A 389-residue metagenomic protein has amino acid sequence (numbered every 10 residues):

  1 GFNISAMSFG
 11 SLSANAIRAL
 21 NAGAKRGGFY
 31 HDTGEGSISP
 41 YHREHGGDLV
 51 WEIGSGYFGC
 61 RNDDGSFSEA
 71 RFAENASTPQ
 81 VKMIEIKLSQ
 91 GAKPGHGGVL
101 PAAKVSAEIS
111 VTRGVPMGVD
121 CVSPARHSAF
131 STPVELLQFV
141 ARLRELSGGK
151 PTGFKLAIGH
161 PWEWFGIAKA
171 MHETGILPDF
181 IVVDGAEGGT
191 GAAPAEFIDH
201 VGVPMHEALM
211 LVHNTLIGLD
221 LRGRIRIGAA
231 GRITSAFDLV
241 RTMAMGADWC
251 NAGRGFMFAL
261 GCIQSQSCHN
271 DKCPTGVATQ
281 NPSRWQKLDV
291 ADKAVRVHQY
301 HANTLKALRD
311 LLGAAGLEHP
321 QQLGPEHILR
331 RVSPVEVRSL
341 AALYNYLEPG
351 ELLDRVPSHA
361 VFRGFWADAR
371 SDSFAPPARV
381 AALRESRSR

Functional and structural regions predicted by a protein language model:
G1, A6-A170, L177: Active-site-facing alpha/beta catalytic cores
S8-A16, D64, P124-E135, L156-G159 (+4 more regions): Catalytic cores of large soluble enzymes that bind and process phosphate-bearing ligands
I17, H42-E44, G65, S77-P79 (+8 more regions): Active-site-proximal structural scaffolding
E44-H45, L49-E52, K169, G175-L177 (+2 more regions): Terminal amphipathic helices with adjacent charged low-complexity linkers/tails
I53, L88, G185, R254 (+1 more regions): Residues that line or immediately flank small-molecule/substrate-binding pockets and catalytic motifs
V122-W285: Glycine-rich phosphate/ribose-binding loops and adjacent secondary-structure elements that form binding surfaces
H200, L211-R224, T234-V240, A244-R389: Alpha/beta catalytic cores of nucleotide-metabolism and tRNA/nucleoside-modifying enzymes
